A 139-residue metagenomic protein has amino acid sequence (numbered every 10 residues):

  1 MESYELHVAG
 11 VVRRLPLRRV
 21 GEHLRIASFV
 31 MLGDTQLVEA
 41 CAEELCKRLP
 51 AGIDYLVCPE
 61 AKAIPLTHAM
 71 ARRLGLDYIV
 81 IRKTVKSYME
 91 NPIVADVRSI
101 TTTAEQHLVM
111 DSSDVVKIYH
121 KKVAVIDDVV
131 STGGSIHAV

Functional and structural regions predicted by a protein language model:
M1-I53: Active-site-facing substrate-recognition patch
G33-L37, V57, I100-A104: Short, flexible loop segments at the rims of nucleotide/cofactor-binding pockets, characterized by
I53-E60: Short glycine-rich phosphate-binding loop at a beta-alpha junction
I64, G133, H137: Glycine-rich SAM-binding Motif I of class I
P65-L74: Short Gly/Thr/Asp-enriched flexible loops that form oxyanion-binding sites at enzyme active sites
L76-V123: Short, glycine/charge-rich flexible loops or terminal/linker lids adjacent to PRPP-binding catalytic cores
A124-G134: Alpha-helical transmembrane segments of helical membrane proteins, especially in multi-pass transport, channel
